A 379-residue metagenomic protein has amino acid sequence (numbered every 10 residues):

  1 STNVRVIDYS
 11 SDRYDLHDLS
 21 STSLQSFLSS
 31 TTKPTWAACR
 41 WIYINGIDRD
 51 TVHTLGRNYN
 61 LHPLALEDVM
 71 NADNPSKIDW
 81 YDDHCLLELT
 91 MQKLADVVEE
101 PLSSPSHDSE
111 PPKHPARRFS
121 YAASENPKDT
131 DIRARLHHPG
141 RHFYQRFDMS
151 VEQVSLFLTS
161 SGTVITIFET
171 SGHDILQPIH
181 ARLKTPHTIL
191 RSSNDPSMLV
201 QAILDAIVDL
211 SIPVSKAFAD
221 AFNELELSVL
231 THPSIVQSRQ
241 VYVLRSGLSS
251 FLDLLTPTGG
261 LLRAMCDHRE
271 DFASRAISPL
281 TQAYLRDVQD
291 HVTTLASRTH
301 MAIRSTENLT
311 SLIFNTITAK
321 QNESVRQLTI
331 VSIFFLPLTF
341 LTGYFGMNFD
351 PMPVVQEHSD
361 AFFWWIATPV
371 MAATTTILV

Functional and structural regions predicted by a protein language model:
S1-F272, I277, Y284-D287, H291-M301 (+1 more regions): Peripheral, non-transmembrane regulatory/ligand-interaction domains of membrane transport proteins
R286-V379: Hydrophobic alpha-helical transmembrane segments and their immediately adjacent juxtamembrane loops
